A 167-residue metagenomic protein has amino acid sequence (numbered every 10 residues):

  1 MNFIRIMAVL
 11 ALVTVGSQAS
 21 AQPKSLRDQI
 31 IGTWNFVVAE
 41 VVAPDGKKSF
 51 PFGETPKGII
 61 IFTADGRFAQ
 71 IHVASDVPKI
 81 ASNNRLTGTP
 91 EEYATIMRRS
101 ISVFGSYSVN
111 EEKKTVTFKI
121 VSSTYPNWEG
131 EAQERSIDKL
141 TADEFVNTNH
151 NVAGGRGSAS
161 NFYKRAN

Functional and structural regions predicted by a protein language model:
M1-R5: Positively charged n-region of N-terminal signal peptides that target proteins for export
I6-G16: Bacterial N-terminal signal peptides
S17-N167: Lipid interaction determinants
